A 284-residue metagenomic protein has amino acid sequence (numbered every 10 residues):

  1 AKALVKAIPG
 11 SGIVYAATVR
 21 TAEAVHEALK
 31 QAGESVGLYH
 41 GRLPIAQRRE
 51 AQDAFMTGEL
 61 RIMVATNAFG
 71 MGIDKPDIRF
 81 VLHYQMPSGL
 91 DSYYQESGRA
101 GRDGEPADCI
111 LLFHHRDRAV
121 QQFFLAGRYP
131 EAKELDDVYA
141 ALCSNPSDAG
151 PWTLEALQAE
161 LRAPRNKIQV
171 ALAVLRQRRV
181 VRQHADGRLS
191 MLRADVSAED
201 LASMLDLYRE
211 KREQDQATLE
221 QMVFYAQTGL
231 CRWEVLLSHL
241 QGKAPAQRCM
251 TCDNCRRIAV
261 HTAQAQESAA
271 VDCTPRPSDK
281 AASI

Functional and structural regions predicted by a protein language model:
A1-C143, A149-Q158, A173, V181-V196: Helicase motor core with emphasis on the C-terminal RecA-like subdomain
G37, I62, D103-P106, F113-I284: Non-catalytic terminal extensions of ATP-dependent helicases
